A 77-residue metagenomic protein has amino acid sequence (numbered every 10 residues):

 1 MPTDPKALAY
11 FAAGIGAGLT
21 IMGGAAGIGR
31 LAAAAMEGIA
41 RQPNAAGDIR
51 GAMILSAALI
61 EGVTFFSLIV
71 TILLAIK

Functional and structural regions predicted by a protein language model:
M1-K77: Hydrophobic, small-residue-rich transmembrane alpha-helices and their short perimembrane loops in multi-pass membrane
